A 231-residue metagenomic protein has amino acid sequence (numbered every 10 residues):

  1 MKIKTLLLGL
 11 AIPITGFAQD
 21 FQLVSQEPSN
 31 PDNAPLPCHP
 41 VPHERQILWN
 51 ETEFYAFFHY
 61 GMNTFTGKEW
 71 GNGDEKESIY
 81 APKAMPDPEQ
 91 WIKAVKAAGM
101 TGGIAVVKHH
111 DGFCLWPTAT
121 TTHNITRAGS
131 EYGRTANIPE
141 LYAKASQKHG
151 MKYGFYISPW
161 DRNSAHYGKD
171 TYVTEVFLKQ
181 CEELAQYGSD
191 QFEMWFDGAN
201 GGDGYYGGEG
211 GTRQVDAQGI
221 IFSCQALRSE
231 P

Functional and structural regions predicted by a protein language model:
M1-D20: Bacterial Sec-dependent N-terminal signal peptides
Q19-P231: Mature catalytic domains of secreted/periplasmic carbohydrate-active enzymes
